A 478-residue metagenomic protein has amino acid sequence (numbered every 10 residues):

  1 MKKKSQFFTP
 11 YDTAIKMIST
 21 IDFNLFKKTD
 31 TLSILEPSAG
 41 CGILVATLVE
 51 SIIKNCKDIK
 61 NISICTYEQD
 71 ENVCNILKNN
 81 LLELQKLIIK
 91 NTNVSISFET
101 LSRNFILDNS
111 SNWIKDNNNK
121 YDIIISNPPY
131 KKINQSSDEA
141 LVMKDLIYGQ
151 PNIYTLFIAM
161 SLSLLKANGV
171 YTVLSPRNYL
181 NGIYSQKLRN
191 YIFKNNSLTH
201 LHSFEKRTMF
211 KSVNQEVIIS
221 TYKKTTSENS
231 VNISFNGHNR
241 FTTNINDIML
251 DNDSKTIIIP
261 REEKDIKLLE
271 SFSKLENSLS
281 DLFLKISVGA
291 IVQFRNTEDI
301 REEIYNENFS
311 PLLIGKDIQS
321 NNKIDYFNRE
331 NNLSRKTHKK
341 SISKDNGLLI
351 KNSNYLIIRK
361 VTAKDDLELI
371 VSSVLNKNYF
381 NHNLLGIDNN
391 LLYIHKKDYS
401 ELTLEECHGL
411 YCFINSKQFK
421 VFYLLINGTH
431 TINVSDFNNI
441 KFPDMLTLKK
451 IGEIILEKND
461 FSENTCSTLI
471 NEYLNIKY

Functional and structural regions predicted by a protein language model:
M1-K57, C65-L84, N109, P128 (+2 more regions): Class I S-adenosyl-L-methionine
K2-K16, S38-A46, Q69-N75, R103-L284: Signature of N6-adenine DNA methyltransferases within the class I
D30-I34, I59-C65, V94-E99, G169: Residue-level recognition of the N-termini of beta-strands and the immediately preceding loop/turn
L32, D122, Y355: Conserved acidic residues
I53-K54, I89, S110-K115, F204-F210 (+2 more regions): Catalytic micro-motifs at enzyme active sites that drive phosphoryl/nucleotidyl and oxygen chemistry
K57, L87-S95, Y191-N195: Short, conserved catalytic or adaptor-binding loops enriched in Gly and charged residues
N79-W113: S-adenosyl-L-methionine
K274-D460, L469, L474-N475: Polybasic, glycine- and aromatic-enriched phosphate-binding surface used to engage nucleic acids
